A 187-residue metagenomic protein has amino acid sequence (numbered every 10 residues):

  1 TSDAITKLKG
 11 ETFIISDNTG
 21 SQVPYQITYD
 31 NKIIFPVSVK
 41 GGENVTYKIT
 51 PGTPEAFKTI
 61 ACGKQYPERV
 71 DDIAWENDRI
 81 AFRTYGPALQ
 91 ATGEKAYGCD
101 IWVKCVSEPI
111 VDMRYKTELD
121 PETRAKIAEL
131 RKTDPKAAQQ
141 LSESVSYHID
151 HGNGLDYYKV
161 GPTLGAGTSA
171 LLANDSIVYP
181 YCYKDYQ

Functional and structural regions predicted by a protein language model:
T1-D72, A96-C105, I110: Alpha-mannosidase-like glycoside hydrolase catalytic domains involved in N-glycan trimming, generalizing to other
I5, F57-I60, P67, D78 (+4 more regions): Extended hydrophobic/Leu-rich segments
I14, Q26, D30, G98 (+6 more regions): Compositionally biased, intrinsically disordered low-complexity regions enriched in proline and serine
N31-P36, I73-N77, R83, I177-C182: Generic recognition of long tandem-repeat/solenoid scaffolds
P36-G41, P87-A88, Y181-Y186: Secondary-structure transition/turn motif
G63-P67, G86, D100-Y115, D156-Y158 (+1 more regions): Sequence-level preference for short, compositionally simple segments enriched in small aliphatic or small polar residues
A74, I80-T123: Conserved, compact domain cores that house catalytic/ligand-binding motifs in diverse enzymes and effector modules
E122-Q187: Extended, loop-rich substrate-binding clefts of extracytoplasmic carbohydrate-active enzymes
